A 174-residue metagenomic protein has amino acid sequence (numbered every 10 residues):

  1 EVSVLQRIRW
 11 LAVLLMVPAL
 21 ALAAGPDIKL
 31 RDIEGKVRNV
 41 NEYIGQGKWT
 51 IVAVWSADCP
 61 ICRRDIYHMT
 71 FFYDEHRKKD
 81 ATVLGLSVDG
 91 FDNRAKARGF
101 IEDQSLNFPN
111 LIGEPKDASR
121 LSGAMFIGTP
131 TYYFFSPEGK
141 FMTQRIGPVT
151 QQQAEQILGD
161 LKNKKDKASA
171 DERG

Functional and structural regions predicted by a protein language model:
V2-A12: Bacterial N-terminal signal peptides that target proteins for export
Q6, D171-G174: Short, low-complexity, charge-dense intrinsically disordered segments
K29-W49: A short beta-strand-turn-helix
E42-R63: Short active-site neighborhood of thiol/selenol oxidoreductases, capturing the structured segment around
I51-V52, V83, Y132: Hydrophobic beta-strand anchors of alpha/beta hydrolase catalytic cores
R63-Q104, P115-R120: Structural microenvironment flanking redox-active thiols in thiol-disulfide oxidoreductases
Q104-L106, G113-I157: Thiol/disulfide oxidoreductase modules built on the thioredoxin-like
